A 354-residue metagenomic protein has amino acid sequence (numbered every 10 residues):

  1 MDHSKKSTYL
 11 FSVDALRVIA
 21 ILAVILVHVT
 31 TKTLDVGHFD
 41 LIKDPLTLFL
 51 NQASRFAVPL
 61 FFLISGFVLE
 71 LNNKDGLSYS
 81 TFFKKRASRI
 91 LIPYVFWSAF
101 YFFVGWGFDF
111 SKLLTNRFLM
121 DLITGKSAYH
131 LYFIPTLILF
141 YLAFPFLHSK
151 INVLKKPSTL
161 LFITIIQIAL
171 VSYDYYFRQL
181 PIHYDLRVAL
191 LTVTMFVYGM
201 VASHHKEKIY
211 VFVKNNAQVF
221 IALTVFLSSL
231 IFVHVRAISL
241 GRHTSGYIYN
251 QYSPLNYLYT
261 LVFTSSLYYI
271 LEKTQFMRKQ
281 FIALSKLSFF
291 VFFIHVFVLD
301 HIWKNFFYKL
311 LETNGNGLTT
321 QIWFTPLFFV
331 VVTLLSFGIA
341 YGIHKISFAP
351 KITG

Functional and structural regions predicted by a protein language model:
D2-S4, L271-S285, V298-G354: C-terminal "closing" transmembrane helix and its immediate cytosolic amphipathic cap in multi-pass membrane proteins
K6-L10, N73-K85, L147-S158, L180-I182 (+4 more regions): Membrane-interface helix-boundary motifs at transmembrane edges
F11-L71, I90-Y94, S98: Functionally critical transmembrane alpha-helices in membrane proteins and complexes, commonly lining
L22, L26-V29, A99, F103 (+3 more regions): Aromatic-anchored segments of alpha-helical transmembrane domains
L46-V58, D121-T136, Y175-M195, V233-T264 (+1 more regions): Interfacial loop-to-helix transition and helix-capping segments at the boundaries of transmembrane helices
N51-L60, N72-G105, T115-Y129, F140 (+4 more regions): Transmembrane alpha-helical segments and their boundary/interface "anchor" motifs in multi-pass integral membrane
E70, Y101-Y198, S203: Hydrophobic alpha-helical segments with transmembrane-like composition
Y210-F290, V296-D300, T319: Alpha-helical transmembrane segments and terminal signal-anchor/GPI-anchor hydrophobic tails, characterized by long
